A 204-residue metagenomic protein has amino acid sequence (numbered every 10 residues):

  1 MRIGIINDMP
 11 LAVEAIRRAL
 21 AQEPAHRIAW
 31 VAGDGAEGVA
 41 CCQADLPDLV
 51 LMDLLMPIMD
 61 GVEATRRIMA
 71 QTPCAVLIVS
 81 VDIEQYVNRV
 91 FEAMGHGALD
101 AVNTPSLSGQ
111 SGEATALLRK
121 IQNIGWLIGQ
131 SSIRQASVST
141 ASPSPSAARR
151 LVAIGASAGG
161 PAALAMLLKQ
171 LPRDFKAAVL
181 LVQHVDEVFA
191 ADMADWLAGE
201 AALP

Functional and structural regions predicted by a protein language model:
M1-P204: Strand-loop microenvironment adjacent to phosphate/nucleotide-handling motifs in alpha/beta enzyme folds
